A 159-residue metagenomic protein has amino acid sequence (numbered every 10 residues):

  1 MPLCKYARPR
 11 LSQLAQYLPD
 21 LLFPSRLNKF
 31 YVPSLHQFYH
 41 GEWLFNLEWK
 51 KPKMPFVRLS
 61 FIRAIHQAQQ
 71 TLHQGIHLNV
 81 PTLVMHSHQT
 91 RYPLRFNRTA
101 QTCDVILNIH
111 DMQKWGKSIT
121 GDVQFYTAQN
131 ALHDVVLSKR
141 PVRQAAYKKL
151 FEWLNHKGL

Functional and structural regions predicted by a protein language model:
M1-V57: Alpha/beta-hydrolase-fold enzymes
R8, L18-P19, Q69-N79, K114-S118: Short amphipathic alpha-helices and their capping/turn segments at secondary-structure boundaries
K53-G75: Active-site nucleophile elbow and catalytic-triad environment of alpha/beta-hydrolase enzymes
F56, S60, L107-H110, A145: Conserved active-site and cofactor/substrate-binding residues in soluble primary-metabolism enzymes
L78, V84-H86: Short beta-strand/loop motif that positions the catalytic acidic residue of the alpha/beta-hydrolase fold
H88-T127: Conserved loop-alpha-helix segment in the C-terminal half of the alpha/beta-hydrolase fold that carries the catalytic
I119-L159: Catalytic active-site module of serine/aspartate enzymes centered on a nucleophile-bearing elbow/loop
